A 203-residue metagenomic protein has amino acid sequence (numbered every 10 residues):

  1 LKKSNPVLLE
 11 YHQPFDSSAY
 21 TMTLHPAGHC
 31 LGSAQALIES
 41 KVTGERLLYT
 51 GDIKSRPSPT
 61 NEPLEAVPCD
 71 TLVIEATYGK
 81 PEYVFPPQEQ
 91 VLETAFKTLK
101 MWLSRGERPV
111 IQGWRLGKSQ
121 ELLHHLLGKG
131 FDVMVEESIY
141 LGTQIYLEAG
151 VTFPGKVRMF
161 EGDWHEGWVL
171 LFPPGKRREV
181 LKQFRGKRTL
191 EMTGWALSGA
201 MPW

Functional and structural regions predicted by a protein language model:
L1, E121, Y140-I145, R177-V180 (+1 more regions): Short, charged/polar "capping" segments at the starts of alpha-helices and the immediately preceding loops
L1-R108, Q112, G117, G128 (+1 more regions): His/Asp/Glu-rich metal-coordinating catalytic cores of metallo-dependent phosphodiesterases/hydrolases acting on
E62, L123-H124, I145-E148: Short acidic, glycine/serine/threonine-rich loops at helix termini
T71, G106-V110, D132, G167-V169 (+1 more regions): Residue-level preference for the first positions of well-ordered beta-strands
F96-K100, L123, L181: Short amphipathic alpha-helical segments and helix-helix/interface helices
L122-E137: Conserved helicase motor "Helicase C" RecA-like lobe of SF1/SF2 P-loop NTPases
G128, G150-V151, K156-W203: C-terminal regulatory/interaction regions
M134-V151: Long, charge-dense
